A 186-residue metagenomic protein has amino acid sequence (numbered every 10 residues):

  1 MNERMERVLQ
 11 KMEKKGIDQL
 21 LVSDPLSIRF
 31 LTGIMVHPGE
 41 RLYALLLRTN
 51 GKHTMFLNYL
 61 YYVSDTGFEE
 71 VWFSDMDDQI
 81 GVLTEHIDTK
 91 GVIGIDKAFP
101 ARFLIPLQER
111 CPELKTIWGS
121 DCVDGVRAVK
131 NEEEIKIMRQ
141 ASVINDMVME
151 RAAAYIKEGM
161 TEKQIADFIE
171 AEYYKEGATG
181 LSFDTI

Functional and structural regions predicted by a protein language model:
M1-M147: A composition/biophysics-driven feature that prefers long, compositionally simple stretches
K11-S23, S27-I28, V143-I186: Active-site cores enriched in adjacent His and Asp/Glu residues with nearby glycine-rich loops that coordinate divalent
